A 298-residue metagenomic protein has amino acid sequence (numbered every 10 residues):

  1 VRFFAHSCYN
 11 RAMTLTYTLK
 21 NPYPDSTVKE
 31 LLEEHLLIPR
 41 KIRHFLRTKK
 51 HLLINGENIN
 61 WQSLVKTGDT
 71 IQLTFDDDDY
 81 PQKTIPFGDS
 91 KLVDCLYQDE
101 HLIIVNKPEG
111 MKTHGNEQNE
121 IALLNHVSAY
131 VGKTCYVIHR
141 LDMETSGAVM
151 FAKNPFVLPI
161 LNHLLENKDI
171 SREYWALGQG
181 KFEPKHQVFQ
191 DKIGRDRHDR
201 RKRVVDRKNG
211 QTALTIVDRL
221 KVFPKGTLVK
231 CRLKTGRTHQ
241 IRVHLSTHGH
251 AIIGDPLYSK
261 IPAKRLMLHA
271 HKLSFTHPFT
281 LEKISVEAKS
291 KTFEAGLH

Functional and structural regions predicted by a protein language model:
F3-V188, K192, R197, F293-L297: RNA pseudouridine synthases
A5-K49, V93, K208-Q211, P224 (+1 more regions): Pseudouridine synthases involved in rRNA/tRNA modification
G56, P224-R232: Short histidine-centered loop motifs in beta-beta connectors
C95, G178, I216-R219, I252: Conserved hydrophobic positions within beta-strands
G132, F182-P184, H198, K221-K225 (+3 more regions): Short, conserved beta-turn/loop elements at beta-strand boundaries and strand-helix junctions
H198, R207-V217, K221: Non-catalytic RNA-recognition surface used by pseudouridine synthases
